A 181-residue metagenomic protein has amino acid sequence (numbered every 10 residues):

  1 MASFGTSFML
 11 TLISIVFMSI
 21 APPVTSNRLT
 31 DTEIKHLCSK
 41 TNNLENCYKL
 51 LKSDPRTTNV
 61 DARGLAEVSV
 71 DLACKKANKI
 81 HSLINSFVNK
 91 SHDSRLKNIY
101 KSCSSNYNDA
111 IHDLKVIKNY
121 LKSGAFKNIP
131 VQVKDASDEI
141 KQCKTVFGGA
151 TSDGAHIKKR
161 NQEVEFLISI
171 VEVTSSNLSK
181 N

Functional and structural regions predicted by a protein language model:
M1-L29: Terminal membrane/secretory targeting segments in land-plant proteins
V24-N181: Folded extracytoplasmic luminal domains of secretory or organellar precursors
